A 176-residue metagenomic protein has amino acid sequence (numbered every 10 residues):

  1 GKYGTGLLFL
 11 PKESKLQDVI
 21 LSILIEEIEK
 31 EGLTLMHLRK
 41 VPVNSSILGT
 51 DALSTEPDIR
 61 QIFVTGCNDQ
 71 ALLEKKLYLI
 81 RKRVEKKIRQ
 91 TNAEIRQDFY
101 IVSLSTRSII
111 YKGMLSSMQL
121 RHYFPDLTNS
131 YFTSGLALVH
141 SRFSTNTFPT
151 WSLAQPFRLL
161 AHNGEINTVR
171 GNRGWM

Functional and structural regions predicted by a protein language model:
G1-M176: N-terminal segments that mediate ammonia production and transfer in glutamine-dependent amidotransferase systems
